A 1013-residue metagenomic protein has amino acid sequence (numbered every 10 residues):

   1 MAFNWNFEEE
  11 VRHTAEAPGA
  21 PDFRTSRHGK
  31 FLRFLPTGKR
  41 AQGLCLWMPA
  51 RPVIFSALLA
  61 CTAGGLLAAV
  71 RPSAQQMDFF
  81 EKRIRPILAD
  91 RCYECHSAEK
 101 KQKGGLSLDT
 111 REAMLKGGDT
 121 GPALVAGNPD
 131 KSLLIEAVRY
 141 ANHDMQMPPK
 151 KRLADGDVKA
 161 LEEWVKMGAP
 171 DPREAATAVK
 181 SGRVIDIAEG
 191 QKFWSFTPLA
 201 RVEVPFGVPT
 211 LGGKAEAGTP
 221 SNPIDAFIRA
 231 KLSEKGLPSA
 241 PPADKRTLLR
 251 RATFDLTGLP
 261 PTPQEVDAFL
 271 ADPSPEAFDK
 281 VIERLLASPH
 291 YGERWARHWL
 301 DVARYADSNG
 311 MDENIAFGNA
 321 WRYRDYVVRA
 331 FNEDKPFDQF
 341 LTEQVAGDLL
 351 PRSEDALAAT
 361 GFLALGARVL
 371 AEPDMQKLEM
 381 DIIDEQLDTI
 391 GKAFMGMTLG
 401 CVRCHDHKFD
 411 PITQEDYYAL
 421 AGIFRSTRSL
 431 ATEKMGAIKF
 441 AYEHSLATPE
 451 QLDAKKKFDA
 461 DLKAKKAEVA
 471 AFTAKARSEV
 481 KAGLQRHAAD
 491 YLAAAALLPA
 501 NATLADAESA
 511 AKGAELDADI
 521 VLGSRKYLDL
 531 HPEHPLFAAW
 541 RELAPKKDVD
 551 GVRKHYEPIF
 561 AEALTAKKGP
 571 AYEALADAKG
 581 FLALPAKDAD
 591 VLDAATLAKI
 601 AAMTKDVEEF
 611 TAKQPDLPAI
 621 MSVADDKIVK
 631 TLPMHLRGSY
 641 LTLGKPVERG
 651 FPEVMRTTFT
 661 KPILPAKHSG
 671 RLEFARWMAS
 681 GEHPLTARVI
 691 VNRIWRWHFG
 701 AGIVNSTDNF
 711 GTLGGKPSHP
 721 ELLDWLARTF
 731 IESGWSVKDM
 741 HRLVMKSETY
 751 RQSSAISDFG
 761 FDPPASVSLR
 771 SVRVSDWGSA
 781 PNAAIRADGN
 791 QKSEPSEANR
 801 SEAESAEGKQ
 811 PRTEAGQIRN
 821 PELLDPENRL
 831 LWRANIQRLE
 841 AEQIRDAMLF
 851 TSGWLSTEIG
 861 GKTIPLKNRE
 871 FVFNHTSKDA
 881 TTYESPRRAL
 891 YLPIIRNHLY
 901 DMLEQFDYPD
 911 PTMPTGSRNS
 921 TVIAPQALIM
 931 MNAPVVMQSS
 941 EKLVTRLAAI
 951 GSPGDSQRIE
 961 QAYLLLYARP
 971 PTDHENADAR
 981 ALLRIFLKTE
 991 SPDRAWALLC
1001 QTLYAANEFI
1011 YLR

Functional and structural regions predicted by a protein language model:
A2-W5, L67-G347, H407, T427-G702 (+2 more regions): Aromatic- and Gly/Pro-enriched helix-to-coil junctions and flexible linker segments
E8, R12-D22, G29, G38-W47 (+7 more regions): Intrinsic, low-complexity polybasic segments
I135-R139, P223, F227-L232, A330-N332 (+7 more regions): An acidic, gly/pro-interrupted, aromatic-rich
P242-R250, D279-K280, L357, Y418 (+3 more regions): Alpha-helical scaffolds flanking conserved acidic
H407-K408, E732-M745, T749-S754, L830-W832 (+1 more regions): Repeat-solenoid scaffold signature
Y491-A505, S509, L522, A538 (+2 more regions): Long intrinsically disordered, low-complexity regions that are acidic and Ser/Thr-rich
T660, H974-E990: Helix-loop-helix junctions that connect adjacent transmembrane helices in secondary transporters/permeases, recognized
W735-E748, Q752, L966, H974 (+1 more regions): Helix-rich, typically C-terminal accessory recognition domains appended to large enzymatic cores
